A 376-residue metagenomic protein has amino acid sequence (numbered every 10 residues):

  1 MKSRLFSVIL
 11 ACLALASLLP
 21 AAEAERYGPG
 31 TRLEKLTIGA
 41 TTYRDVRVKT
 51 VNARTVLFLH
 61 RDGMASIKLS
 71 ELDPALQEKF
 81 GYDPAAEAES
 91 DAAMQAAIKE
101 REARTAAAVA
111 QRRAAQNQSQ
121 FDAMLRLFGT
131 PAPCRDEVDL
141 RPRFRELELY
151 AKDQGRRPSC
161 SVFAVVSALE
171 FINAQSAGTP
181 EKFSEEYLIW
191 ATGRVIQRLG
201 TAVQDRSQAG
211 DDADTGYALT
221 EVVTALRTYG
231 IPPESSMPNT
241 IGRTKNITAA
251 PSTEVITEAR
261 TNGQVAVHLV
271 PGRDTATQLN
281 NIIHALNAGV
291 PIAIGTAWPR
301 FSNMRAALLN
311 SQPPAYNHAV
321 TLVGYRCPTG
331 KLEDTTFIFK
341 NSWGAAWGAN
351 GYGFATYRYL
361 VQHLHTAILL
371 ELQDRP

Functional and structural regions predicted by a protein language model:
M1-R4: Positively charged n-region of N-terminal signal peptides that target proteins for export
S7-S17: Bacterial N-terminal signal peptides
P20-V138: Compositionally biased alpha-helical segments
K49, A53-R54, P74, E78 (+7 more regions): Solvent-exposed, polar/charged alpha-helical surfaces in well-ordered, non-transmembrane soluble domains, broadly
R101-P158, N173-T179, A288, Y316-H318 (+2 more regions): Cysteine-nucleophile amide-bond enzymes
R135-V138, P142-E234, C327: Active-site-adjacent structural elements in enzyme catalytic domains
S167, V195-K340, A345-P376: Predominantly the structural core of cysteine protease catalytic domains
